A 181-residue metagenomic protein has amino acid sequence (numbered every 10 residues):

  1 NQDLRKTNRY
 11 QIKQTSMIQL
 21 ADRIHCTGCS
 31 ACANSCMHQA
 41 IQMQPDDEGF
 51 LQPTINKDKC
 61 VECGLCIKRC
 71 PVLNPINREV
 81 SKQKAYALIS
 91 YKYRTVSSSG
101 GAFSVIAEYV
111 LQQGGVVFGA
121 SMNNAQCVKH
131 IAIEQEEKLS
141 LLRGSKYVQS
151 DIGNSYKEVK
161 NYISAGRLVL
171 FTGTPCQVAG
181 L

Functional and structural regions predicted by a protein language model:
Q2-L4, Q11: Short hydrophobic targeting helices and cationic amphipathic motifs that mediate membrane/organellar targeting
Q14, N77-L181: Iron-sulfur-associated redox domains of electron-transfer enzymes in respiratory and anaerobic energy metabolism
I18, A31-T54, G64-K82: Iron-sulfur cluster-binding cysteine motifs and their immediate structural context in ferredoxin-like electron-transfer
G28, E62, L170-F171: Conserved SAM-binding loop
D58-K59: Short, charged amphipathic alpha-helical surface segments
C63-G64, G166: Beta-strand-connecting loops/turns
